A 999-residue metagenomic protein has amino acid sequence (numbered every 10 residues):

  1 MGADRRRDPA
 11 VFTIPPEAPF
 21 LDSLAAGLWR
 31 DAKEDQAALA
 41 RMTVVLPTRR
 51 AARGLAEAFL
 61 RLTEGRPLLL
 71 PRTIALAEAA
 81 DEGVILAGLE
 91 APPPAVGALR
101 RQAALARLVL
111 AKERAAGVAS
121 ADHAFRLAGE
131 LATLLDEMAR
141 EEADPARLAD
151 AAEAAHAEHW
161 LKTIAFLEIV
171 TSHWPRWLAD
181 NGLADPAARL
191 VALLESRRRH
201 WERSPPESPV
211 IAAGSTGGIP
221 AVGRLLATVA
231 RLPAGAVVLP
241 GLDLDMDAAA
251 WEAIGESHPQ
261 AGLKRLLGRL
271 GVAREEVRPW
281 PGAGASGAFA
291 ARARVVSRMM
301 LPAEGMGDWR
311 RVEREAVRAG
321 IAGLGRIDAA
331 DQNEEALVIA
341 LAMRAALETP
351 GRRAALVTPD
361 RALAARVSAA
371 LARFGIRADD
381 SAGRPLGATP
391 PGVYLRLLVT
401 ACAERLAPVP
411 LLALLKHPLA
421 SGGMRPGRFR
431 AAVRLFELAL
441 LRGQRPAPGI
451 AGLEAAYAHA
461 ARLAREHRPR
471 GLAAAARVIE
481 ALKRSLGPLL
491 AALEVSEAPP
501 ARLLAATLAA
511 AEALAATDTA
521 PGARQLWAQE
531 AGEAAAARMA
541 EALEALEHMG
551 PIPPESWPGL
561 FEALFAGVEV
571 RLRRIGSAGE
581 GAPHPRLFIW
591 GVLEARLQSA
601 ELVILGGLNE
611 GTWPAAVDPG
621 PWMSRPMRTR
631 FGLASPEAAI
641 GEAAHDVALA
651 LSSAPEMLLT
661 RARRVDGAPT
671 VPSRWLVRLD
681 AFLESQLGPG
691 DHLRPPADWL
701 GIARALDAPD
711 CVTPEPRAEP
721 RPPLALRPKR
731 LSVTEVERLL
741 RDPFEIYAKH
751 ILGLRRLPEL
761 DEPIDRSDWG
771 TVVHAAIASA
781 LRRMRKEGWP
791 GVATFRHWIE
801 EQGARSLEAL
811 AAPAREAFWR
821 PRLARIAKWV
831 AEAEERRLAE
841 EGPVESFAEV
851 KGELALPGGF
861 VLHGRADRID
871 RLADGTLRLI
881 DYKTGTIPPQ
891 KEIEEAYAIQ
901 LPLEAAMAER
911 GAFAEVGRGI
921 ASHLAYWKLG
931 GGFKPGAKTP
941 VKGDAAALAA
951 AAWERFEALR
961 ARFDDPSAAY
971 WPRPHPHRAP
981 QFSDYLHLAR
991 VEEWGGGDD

Functional and structural regions predicted by a protein language model:
M1-E787, V792, E800-P813, W829 (+2 more regions): Polyanion-engaging groove/track-forming segments
T519, G667, C711-D999: RecB-family 4Fe-4S metal-dependent nuclease core
